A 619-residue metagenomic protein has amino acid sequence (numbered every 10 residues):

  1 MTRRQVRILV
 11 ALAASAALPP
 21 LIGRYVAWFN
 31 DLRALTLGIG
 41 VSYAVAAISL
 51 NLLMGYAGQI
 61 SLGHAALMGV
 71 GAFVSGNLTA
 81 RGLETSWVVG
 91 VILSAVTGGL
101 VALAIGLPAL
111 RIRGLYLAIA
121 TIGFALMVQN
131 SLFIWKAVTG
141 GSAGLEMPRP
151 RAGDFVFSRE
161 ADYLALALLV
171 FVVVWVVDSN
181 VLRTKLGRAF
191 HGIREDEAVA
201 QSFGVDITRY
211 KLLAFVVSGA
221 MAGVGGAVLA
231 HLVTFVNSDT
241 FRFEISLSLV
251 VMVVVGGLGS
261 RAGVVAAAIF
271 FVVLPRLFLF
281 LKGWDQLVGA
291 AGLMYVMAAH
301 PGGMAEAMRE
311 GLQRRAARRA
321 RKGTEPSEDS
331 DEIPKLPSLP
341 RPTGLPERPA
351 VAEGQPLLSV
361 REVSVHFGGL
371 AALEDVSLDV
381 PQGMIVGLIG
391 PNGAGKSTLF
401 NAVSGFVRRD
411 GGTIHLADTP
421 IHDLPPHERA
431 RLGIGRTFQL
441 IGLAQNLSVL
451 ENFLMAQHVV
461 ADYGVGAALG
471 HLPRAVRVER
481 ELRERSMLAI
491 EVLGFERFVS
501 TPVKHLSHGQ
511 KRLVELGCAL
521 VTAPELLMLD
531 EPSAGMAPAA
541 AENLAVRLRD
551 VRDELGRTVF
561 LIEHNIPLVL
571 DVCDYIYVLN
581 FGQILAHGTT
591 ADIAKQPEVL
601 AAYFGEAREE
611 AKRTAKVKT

Functional and structural regions predicted by a protein language model:
M1-I333: Transmembrane alpha-helices and adjacent helix-loop boundaries
A307-S364, A607-T619: ABC-family P-loop ATPase nucleotide-binding domain
I389-P391: The feature captures the beta-strand-to-loop junction immediately N-terminal to the Walker
S404: Helix-to-loop junction immediately C-terminal to a conserved catalytic motif
G412-P420, R431-L432, A586: Conserved ABC transporter NBD signature motif
G466-F498, P502, V546-D550: Conserved ABC ATPase "signature" region
L527-E531: Catalytic Walker B motif of ABC-type/P-loop ATPase nucleotide-binding domains
